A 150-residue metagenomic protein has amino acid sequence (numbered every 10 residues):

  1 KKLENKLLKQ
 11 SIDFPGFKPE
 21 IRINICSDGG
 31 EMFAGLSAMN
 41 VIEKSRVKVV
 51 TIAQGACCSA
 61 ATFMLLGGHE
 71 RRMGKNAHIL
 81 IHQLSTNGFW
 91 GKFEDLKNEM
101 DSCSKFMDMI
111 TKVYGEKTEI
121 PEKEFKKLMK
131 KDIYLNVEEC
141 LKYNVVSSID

Functional and structural regions predicted by a protein language model:
K1-D150: Terminal-region recognition feature
